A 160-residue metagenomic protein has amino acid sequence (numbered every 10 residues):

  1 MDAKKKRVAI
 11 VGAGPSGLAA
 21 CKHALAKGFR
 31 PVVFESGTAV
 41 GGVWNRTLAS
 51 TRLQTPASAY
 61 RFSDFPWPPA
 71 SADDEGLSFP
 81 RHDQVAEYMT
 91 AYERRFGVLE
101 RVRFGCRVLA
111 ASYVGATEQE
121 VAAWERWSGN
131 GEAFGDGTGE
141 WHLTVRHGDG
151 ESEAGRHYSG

Functional and structural regions predicted by a protein language model:
M1-V8, A26-K27, A122, G131-F134: Extreme N-terminal leader/targeting segments of oxidoreductases
K5-V33: N-terminal Rossmann-like FAD-binding beta1-loop-alpha1 element of flavoenzymes
R7, K22, A26, G42 (+4 more regions): Ordered, helix-dominated protein-protein interaction surfaces in large eukaryotic regulatory proteins
V32-F34, Y60, R103: Hydrophobic/aromatic beta-strand patches that form the interior of the parallel beta-sheet core in alpha/beta enzyme
G37-A91, R95, G115: Glycine-rich active-site loop/strand segments that organize a redox cofactor
E75-G160: Feature captures the FAD/FMN-dependent oxidoreductase FAD-binding
